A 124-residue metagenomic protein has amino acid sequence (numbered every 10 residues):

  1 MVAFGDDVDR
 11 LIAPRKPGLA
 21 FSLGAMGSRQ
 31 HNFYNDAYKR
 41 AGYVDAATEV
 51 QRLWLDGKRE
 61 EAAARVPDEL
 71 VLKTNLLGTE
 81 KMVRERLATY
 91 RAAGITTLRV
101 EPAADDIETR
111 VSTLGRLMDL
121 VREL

Functional and structural regions predicted by a protein language model:
M1-L124: Active-site-adjacent structural elements that line small-molecule/cofactor binding pockets in enzymes
